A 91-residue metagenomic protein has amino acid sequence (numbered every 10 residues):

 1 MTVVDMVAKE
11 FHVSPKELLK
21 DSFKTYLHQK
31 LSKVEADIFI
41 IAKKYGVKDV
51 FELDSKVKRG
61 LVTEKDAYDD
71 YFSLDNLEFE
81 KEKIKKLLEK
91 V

Functional and structural regions predicted by a protein language model:
M1-K24: Short, charge-rich amphipathic alpha-helices with coiled-coil/heptad character
M1-V4, R59, K81: Low-complexity, intrinsically disordered short peptide segments enriched in small/polar/basic residues
M1-V4, V34-D37, K43-G46, K90: A broad, low-specificity signal for short, low-complexity segments enriched in glycine/proline and polar/charged
V13, K20, L27, K56 (+3 more regions): Amphipathic alpha-helical coiled-coil segments and their boundaries
S14, Q29, K48, V91: Residue-level signal for short amphipathic helical patches enriched in basic/charged and nearby hydrophobic residues
K20, K24-V34, I38-I41, L74-I84: Amphipathic alpha-helical coiled-coil segments
I40-E64: Short E/K-rich amphipathic alpha-helical oligomerization segments
K83-V91: Long amphipathic alpha-helical coiled-coil segments
